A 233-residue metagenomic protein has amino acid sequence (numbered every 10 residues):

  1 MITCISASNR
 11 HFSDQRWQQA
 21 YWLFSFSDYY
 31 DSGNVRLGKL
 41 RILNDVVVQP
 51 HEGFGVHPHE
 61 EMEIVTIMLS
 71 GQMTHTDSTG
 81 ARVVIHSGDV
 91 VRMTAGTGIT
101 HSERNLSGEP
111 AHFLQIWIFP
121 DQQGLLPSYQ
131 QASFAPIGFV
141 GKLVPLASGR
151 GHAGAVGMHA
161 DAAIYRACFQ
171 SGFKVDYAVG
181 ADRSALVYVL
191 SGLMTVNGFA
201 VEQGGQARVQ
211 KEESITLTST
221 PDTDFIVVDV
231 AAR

Functional and structural regions predicted by a protein language model:
M1-R233: Jelly-roll (double-stranded beta-helix
